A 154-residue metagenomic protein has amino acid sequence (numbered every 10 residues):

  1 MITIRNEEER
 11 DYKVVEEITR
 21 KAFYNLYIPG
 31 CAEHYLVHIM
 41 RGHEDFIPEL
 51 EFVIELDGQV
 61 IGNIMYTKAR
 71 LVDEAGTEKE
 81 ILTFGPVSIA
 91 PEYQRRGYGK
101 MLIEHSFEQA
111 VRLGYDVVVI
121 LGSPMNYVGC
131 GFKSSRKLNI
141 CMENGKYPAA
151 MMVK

Functional and structural regions predicted by a protein language model:
I2-E17: A short beta-loop-alpha structural element at the N-terminal edge of CoA-dependent acyl/N-acetyltransferase catalytic
E16, F23, Y27-M65, R70: Active-site rim helix/loop that mediates acceptor-substrate recognition in acyltransferases
A22, Q109: Short alpha-helical functional segments enriched in proximate histidine and acidic residues
E49, Y147-M151: Short hydrophobic/aromatic beta-strand or adjacent loop that forms the aromatic wall/cage of a ligand/substrate-binding
T67, L102, S106, S134-L138: Short acidic (Asp/Glu) patches
A69-F84, Q94, L113: A conserved beta-turn-beta hairpin within the catalytic core of GNAT-like acetyltransferases that forms part
F84, I89, R95-E108, I120: Conserved acetyl-CoA-binding loop-helix of GNAT-fold acetyltransferases
R112-D116, G122-K146: Conserved active-site alpha-helix within GNAT-family acetyltransferase domains
